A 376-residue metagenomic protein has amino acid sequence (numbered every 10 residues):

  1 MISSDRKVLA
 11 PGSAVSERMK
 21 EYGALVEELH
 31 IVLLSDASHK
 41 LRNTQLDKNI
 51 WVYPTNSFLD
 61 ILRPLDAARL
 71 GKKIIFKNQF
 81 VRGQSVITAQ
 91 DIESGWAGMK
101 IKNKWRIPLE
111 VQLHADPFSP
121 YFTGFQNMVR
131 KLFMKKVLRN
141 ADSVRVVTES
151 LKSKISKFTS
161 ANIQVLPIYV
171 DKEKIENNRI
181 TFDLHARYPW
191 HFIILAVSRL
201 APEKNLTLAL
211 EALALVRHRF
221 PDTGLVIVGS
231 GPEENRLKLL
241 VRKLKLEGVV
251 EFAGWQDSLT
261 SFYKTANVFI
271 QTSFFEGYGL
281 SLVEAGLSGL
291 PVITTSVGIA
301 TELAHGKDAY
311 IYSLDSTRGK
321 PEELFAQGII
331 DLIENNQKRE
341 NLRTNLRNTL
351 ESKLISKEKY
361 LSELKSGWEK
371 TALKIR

Functional and structural regions predicted by a protein language model:
M1, R187-L213, V226: Conserved donor-binding/catalytic core segment of Leloir-type glycosyltransferases
L9-E17, W105-E110, P117-K136, N140 (+1 more regions): Nucleotide-sugar donor phosphate/pyrophosphate-binding loop at the beta->alpha transition of glycosyltransferases
A89-S94, L113: Short His-centered aromatic/hydrophobic patch
S150, Y169: Carbohydrate-associated surface elements
K238-G254: Nucleotide-activated donor-binding/catalytic signature segment of Leloir-type glycosyltransferases, i.e., the conserved
W255, F274: Aromatic "clamp/platform" in nucleotide-sugar-dependent glycosyltransferases that forms part of the donor/acceptor
P291-T294, T301: Short hydrophobic beta-strand element within catalytic cores of glycosyltransferases and related nucleotide-activated
T301-I330: Change "using UDP/GDP/dTDP sugars" to "using nucleotide sugars
